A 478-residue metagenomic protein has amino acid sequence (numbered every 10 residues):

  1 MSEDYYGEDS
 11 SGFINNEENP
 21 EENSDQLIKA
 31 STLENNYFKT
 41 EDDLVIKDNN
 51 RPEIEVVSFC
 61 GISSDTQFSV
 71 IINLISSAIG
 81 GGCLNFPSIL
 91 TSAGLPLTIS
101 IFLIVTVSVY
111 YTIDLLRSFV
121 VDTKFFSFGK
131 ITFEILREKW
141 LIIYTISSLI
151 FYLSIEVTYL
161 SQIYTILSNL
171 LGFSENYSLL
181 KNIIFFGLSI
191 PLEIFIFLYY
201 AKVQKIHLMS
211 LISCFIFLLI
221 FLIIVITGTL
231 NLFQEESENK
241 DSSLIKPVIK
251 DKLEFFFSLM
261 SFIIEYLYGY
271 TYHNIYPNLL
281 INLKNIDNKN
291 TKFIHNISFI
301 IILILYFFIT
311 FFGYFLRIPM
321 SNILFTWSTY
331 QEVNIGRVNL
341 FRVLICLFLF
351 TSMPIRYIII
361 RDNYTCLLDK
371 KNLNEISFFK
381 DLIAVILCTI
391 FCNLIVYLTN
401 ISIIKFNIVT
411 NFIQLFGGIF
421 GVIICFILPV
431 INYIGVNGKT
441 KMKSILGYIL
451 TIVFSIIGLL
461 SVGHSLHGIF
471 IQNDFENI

Functional and structural regions predicted by a protein language model:
S2-S88, V109-D114: Membrane-interface "cap" regions at the ends of multi-pass membrane proteins
I62-S63, F125-T145, V157-F185, S210-S213 (+3 more regions): Membrane-interfacial loop- and helix-cap regions that link adjacent transmembrane helices in polytopic membrane proteins
F68-I72, L97-I101, F257-S261, F341-L344: Short alpha-helical transmembrane interface motifs in multi-pass membrane proteins
G81, T106-L115, S189-F197, F426-P429: Central hydrophobic cores of alpha-helical transmembrane segments in multi-pass inner-membrane proteins across all
F86-G94, V203-Q204, S402-I404: Short, hydrophobic transmembrane alpha-helix segments
P87-F125: Extracellular loop-to-transmembrane helix junctions
I99-V107, Y111, I150, P191 (+7 more regions): Generic alpha-helical transmembrane segments of integral inner-membrane proteins, especially permease/transport modules
K202-I212: Interfacial loop-to-transmembrane-helix boundary motif in multi-pass membrane proteins
